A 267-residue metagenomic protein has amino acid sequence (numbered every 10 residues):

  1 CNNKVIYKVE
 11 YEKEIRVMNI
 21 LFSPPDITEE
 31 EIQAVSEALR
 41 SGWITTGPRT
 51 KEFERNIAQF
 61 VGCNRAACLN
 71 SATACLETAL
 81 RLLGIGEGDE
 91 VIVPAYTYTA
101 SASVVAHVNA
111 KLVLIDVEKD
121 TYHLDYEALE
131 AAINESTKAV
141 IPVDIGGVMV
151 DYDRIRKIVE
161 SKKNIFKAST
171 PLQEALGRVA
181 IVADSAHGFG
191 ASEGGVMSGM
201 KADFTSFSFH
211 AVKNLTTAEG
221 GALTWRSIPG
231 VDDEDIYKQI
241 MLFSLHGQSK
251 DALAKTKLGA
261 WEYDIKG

Functional and structural regions predicted by a protein language model:
Y7-I44, P48: N-terminal "arm"/small-domain region of PLP-dependent enzymes with the aminotransferase-like
W43-E90, V104-V108, L114, K163-K167: Phosphate-binding glycine-rich loop
R55, D153, V196: Active-site phosphate/pyrophosphate- and oxyanion-stabilizing loops and adjacent acidic/basic residues in soluble
R81, I85-S185, G190-S192: PLP-dependent aminotransferase-like
S169-L172, V179-A180, H187-G194, K201-G267: Active-site region of PLP-dependent enzymes
